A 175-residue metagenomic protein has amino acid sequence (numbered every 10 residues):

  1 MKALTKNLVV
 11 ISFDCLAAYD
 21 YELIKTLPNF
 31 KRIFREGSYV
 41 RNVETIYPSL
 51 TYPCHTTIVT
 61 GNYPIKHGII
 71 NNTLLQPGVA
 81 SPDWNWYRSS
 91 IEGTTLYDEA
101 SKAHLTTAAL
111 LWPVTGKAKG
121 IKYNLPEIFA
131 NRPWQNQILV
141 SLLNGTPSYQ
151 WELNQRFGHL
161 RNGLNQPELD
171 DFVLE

Functional and structural regions predicted by a protein language model:
M1-K6, L23, P167-L174: N-terminal secretory/membrane-targeting segments
L4-Y19, R32-I33, I58, A100: Beta-strand elements within well-structured catalytic alpha/beta cores of enzymes that handle phosphate/sulfate esters
N7-V9, Y39, T106: A fold-wide structural signal in alpha/beta-hydrolase
I11, K25-P28, T95, F172: Generic recognition of stable, solvent-exposed alpha-helical segments in well-folded globular domains
D20, P48, W86-S90: Short, charged/polar micro-motifs that form catalytic or ligand-binding hotspots
Y21-I65, A108: Short, structured active-site-proximal loop/turn typified by the sulfatase FGly-forming signature C/S-X-P-X-R
Y63-E175: His/Asp/Glu-rich, glycine-adjacent segments that coordinate divalent cations and/or stabilize oxyanion chemistry on
